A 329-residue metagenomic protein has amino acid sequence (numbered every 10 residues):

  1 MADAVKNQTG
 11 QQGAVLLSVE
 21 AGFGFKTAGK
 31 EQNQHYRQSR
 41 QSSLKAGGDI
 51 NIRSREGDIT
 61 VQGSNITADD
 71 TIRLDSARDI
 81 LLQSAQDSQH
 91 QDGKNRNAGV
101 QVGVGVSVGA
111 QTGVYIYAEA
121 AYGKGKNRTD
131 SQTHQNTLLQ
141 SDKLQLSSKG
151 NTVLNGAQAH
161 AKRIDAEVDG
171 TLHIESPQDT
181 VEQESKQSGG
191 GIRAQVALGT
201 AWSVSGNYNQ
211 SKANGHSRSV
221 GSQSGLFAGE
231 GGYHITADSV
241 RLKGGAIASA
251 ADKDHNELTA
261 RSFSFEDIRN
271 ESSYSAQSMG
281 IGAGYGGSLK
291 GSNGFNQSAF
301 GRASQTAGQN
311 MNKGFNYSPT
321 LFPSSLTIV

Functional and structural regions predicted by a protein language model:
M1-V329: Binding/recognition "hotspot" determinant
